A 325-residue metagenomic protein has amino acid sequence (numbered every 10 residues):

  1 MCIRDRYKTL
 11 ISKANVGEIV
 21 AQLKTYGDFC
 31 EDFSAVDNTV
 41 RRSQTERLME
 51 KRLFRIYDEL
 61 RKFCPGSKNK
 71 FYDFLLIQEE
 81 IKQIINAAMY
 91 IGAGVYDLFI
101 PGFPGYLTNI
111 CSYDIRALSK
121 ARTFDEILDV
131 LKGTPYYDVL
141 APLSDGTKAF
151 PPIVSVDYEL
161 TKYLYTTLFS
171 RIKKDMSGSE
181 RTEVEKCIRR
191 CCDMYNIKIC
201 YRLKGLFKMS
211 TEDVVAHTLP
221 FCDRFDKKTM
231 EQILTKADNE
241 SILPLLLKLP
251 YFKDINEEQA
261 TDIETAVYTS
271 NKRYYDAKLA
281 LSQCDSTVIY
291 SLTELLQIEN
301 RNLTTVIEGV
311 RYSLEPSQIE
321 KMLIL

Functional and structural regions predicted by a protein language model:
M1-L325: N-terminal domain-start signal
